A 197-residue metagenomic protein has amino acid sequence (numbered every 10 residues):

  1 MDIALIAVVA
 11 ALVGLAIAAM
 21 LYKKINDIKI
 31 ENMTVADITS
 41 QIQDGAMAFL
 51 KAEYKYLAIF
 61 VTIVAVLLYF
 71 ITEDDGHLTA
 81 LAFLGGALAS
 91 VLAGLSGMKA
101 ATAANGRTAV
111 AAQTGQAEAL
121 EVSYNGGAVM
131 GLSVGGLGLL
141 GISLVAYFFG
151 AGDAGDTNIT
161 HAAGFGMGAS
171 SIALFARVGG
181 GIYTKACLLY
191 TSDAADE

Functional and structural regions predicted by a protein language model:
A7-A19, V61-Y69, G86-S90, G138-I142 (+1 more regions): Hydrophobic core segments of alpha-helical transmembrane domains in multi-pass membrane transport and ion-translocation
A19-D37: Membrane-interface helix-loop junction between the first two transmembrane segments
I30-N32, V110-E118, L189: Juxtamembrane helix-boundary/capping and inter-helix hinge elements in multi-pass membrane proteins
I42, Y190-A195: Conserved small/polar residues in nucleotide/adenosyl-binding loops
G45-L57, G115, A119, S123-G131: Loop-to-transmembrane-helix entry motif
L67-L81, L140-A163: Helix-interface capping motifs at the ends of transmembrane segments in multi-pass membrane proteins
M98-A109, I172-S192: Short helical (or helix-break) motifs at transmembrane helix termini and adjacent helical loops in multi-pass membrane
D156, T160-M167, L174, I182: Hydrophobic, small-residue-rich alpha-helical packing segments that form membrane-like cores
